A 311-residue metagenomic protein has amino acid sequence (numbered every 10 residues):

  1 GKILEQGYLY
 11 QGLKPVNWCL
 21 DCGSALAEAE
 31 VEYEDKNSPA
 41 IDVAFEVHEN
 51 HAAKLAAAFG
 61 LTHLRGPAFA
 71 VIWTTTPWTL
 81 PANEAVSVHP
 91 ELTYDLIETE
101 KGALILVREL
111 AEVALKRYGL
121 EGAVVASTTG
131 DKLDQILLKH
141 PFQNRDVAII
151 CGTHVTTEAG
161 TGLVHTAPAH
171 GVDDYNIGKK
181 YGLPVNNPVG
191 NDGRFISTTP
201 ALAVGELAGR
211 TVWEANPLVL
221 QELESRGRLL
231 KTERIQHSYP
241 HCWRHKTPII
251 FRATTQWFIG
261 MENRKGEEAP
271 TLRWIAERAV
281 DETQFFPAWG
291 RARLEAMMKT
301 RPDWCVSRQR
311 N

Functional and structural regions predicted by a protein language model:
G1-P81, K132-L137, R145-D146, H154 (+1 more regions): Residue patterns forming the tRNA-binding/recognition surfaces of aminoacyl-tRNA synthetases and related DALR
P81, A85-V86, L92-L163, V172 (+1 more regions): Protease-associated
